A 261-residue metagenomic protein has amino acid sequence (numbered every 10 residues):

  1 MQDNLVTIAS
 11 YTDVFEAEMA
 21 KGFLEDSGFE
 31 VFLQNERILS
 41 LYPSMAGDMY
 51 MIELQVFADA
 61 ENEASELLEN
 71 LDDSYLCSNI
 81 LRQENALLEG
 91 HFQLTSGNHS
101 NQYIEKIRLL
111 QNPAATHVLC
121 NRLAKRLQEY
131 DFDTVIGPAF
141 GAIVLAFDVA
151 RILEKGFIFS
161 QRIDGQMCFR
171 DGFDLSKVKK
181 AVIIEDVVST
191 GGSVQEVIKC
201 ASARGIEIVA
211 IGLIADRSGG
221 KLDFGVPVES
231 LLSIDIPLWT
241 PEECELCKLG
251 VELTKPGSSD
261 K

Functional and structural regions predicted by a protein language model:
M1-D73: Acidic/polar low-complexity segments and flexible, solvent-exposed patches
T7, T134, K179-K180: Residues that mark the start of a beta-strand
S74-E129, S259-K261: Active-site-facing substrate-recognition patch
S74-I80, I198-K261: PRPP-dependent phosphoribosyltransferase catalytic core
D131-A139: Short glycine-rich phosphate-binding loop at a beta-alpha junction
L145-V182, T190-G192: Short, glycine/charge-rich flexible loops or terminal/linker lids adjacent to PRPP-binding catalytic cores
G172-E207, G212: A contiguous pocket-lining binding segment that forms or flanks enzyme active sites
